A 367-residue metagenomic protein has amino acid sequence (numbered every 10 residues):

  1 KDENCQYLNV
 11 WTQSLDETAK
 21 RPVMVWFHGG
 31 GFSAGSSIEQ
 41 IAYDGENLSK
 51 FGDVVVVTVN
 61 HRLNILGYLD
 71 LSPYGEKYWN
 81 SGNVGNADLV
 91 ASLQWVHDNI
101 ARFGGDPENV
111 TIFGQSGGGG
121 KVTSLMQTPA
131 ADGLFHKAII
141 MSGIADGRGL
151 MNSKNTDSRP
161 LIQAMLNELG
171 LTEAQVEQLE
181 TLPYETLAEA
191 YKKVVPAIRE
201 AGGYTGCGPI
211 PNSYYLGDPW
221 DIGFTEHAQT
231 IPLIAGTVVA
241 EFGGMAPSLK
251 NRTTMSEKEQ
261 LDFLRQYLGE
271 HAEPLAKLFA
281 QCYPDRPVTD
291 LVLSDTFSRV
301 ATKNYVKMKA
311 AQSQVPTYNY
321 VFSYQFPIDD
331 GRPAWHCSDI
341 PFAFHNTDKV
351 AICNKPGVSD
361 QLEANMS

Functional and structural regions predicted by a protein language model:
K1, V300-S367: Mobile gating loops/cap/lid regions near enzyme active sites that modulate substrate access
K1-N86, P107, G203, C353-M366: Non-catalytic accessory segments of hydrolases
E3-Q6, W79-R102, T156-A164: Alpha/beta-hydrolase active-site loop
A19-R21, A34-Q40, G67-L71, T123-L125 (+3 more regions): Short, solvent-exposed loop/turn and secondary-structure capping segments
P22, V96, F103-S116: Alpha/beta-hydrolase fold nucleophile elbow
Y78-N83, D146-S153, P211, P219-D221 (+3 more regions): Active-site rim elements
D98, D132, K137, M141-E259 (+2 more regions): Substrate-access "cap/lid" subdomains that shape and gate the entrance to catalytic or ligand-binding pockets
G119-A131: Short glycine-enriched nucleophile-adjacent loop and the immediately C-terminal alpha-helix near the catalytic center
